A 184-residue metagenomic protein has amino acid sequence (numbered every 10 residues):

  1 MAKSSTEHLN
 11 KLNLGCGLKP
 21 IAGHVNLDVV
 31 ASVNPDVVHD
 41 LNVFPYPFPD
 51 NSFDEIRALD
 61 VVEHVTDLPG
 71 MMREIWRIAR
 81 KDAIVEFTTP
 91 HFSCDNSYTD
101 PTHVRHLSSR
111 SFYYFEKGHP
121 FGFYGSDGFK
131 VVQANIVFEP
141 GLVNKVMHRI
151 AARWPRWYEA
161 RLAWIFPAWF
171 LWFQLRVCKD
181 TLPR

Functional and structural regions predicted by a protein language model:
M1-S5, A163-W164: Short boundary motifs at domain starts and secondary-structure transition points
K3, E7-S93: Conserved SAM-binding loop
P69-G70, W76, R80, I84-R184: S-adenosyl-L-methionine-dependent methyltransferase catalytic module, highlighting the catalytic core
